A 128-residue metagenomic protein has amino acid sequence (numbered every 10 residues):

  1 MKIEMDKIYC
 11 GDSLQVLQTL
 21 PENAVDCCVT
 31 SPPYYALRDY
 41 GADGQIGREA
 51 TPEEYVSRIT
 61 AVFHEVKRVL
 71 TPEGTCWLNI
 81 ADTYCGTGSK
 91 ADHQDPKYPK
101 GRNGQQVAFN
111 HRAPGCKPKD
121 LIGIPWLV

Functional and structural regions predicted by a protein language model:
M1-V128: Core catalytic lobe of class I
